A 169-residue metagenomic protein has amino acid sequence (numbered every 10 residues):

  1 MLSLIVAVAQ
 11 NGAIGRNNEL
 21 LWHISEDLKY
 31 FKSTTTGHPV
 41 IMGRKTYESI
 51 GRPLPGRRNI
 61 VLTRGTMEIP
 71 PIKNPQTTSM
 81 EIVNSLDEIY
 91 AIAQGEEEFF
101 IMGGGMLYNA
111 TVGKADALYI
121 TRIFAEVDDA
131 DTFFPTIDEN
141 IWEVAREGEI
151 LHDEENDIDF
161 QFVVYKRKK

Functional and structural regions predicted by a protein language model:
M1-K169: Enzymes that bind and transform nitrogen-containing heteroaromatic metabolites
